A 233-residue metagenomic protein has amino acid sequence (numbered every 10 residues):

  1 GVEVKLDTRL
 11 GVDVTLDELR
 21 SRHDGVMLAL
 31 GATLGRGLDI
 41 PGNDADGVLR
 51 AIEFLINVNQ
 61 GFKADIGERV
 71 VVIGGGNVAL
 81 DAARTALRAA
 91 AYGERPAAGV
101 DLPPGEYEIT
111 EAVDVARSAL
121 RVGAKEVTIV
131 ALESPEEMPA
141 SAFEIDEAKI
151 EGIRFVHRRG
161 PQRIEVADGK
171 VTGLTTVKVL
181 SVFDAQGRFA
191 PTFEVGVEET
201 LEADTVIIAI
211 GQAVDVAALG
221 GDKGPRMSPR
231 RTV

Functional and structural regions predicted by a protein language model:
G1-V233: Residues forming the flavin
